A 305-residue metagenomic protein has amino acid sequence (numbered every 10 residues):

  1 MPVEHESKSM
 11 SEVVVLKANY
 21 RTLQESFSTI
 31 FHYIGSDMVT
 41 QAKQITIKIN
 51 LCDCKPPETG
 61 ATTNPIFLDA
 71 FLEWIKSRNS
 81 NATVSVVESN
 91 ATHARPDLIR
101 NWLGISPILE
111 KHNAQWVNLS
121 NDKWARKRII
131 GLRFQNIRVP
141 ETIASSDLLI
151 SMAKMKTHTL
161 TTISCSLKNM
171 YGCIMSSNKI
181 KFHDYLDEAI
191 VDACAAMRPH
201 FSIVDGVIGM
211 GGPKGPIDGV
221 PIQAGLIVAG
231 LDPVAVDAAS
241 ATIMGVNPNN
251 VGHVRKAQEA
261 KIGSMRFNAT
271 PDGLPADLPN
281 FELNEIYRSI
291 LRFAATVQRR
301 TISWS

Functional and structural regions predicted by a protein language model:
M1-S305: N-terminal and secondary-structure boundary signal
